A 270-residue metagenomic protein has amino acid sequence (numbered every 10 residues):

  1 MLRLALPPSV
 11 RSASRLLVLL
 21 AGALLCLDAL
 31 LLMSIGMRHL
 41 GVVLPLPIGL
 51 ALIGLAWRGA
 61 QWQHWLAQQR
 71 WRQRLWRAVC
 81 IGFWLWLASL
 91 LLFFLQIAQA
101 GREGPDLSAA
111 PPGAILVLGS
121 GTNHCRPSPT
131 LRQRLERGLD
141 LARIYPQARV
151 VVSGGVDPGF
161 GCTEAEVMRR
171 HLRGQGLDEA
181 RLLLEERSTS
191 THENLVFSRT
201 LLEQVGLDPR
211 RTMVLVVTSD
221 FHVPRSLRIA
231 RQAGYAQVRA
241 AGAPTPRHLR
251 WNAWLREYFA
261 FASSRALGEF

Functional and structural regions predicted by a protein language model:
M1-P8: Short, Lys/Arg-rich, polar N-terminal cytosolic tail immediately upstream of the first transmembrane signal-anchor
P8-V18, V42, R70-F83: Membrane-water interface of alpha-helical transmembrane segments
R11-Q63: Membrane-embedded alpha-helical segments of integral membrane proteins
L20-L27, G82-A88, L92-L95, L255 (+1 more regions): Lipid-exposed faces of alpha-helical membrane segments in multi-pass integral membrane proteins
L27-M37, W57-A60, L92-R102, A262-E269: Structural signature of transmembrane alpha-helix termini at the membrane-water interface
L52-E103: Transmembrane alpha-helices and immediately adjacent membrane-cytoplasm interface residues in multi-pass integral
A88-L255: A structural signal for short, hydrophobic/glycine-enriched beta-strand patches
R250, W254-F270: A transmembrane-helix-recognition feature enriched in membrane-embedded lipid enzymes and envelope glyco-/phospholipid
